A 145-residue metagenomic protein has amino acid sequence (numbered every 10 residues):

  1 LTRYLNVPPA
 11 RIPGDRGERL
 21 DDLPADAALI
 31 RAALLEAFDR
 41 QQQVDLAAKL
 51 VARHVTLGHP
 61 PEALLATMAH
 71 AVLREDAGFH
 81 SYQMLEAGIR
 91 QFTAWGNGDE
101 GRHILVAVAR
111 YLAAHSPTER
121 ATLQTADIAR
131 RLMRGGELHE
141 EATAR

Functional and structural regions predicted by a protein language model:
L1-R145: Mature, well-folded catalytic/scaffold domains that follow N-terminal targeting or propeptide regions
